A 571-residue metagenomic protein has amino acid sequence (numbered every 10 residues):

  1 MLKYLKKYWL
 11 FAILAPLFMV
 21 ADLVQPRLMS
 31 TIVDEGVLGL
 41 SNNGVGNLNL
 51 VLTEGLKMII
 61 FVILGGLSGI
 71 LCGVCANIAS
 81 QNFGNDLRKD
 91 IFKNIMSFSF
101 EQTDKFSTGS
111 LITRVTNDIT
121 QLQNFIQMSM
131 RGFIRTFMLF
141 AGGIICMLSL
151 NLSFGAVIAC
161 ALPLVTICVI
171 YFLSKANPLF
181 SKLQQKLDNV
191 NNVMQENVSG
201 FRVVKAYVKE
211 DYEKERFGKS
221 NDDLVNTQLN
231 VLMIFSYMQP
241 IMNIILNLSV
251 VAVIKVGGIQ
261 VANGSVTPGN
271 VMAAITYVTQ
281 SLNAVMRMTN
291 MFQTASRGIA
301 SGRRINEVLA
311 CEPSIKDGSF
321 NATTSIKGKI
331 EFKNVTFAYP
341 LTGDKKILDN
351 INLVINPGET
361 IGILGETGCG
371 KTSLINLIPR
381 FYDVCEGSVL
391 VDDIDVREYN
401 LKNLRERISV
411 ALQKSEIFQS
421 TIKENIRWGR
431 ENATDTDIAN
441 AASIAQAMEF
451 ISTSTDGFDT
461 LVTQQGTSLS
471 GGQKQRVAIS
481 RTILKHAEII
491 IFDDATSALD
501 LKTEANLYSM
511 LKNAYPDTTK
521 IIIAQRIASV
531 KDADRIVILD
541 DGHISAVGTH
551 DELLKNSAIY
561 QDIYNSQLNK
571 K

Functional and structural regions predicted by a protein language model:
L2, S30-L38, V74-T120, D188-N197 (+4 more regions): Extended non-transmembrane interhelical loops and adjacent amphipathic helices of multipass membrane proteins
K7-T31, E54, M58, G73-N77 (+4 more regions): Alpha-helical segments in transporter systems
K7-V20, F61, M128-L183, A252-V266: Transmembrane helices of ABC transporter permease
L10-L71, C75, S149-S153, G264-P268: Transmembrane helix-loop-helix hairpins at lipid-water interfaces of multipass membrane proteins, especially the type-1
G44, T324-K571: ABC-type nucleotide-binding domain
N47, C146-P163, V169, N230-R303 (+1 more regions): Helix-loop-helix
S97-E101, N117-I126, M130, I134 (+6 more regions): An intracellular "coupling" helix at the cytosolic face of ABC transporter transmembrane type-1 domains
E312-S325: Pre-NBD coupling/linker segments of ABC/ABC-like ATPases
